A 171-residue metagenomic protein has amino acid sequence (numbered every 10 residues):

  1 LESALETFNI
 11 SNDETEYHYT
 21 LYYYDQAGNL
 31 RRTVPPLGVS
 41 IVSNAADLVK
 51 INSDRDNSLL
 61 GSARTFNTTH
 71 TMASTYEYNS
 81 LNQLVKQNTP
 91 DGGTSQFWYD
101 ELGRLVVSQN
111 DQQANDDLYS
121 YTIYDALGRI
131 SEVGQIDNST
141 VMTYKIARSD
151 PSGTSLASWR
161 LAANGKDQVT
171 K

Functional and structural regions predicted by a protein language model:
L1-K171: Beta-strand elements of repeat-based all-beta scaffolds
